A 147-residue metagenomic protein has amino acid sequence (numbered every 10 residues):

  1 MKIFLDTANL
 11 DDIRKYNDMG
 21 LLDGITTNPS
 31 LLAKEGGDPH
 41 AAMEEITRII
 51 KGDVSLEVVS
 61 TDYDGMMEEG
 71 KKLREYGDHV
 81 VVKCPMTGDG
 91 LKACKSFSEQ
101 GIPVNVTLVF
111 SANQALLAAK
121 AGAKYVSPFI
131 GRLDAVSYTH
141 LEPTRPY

Functional and structural regions predicted by a protein language model:
M1-A8: N- or domain-start disorder-to-order transition segments that initiate the globular core
N9-I13, M19, L32-A33, G37-D89: Active-site beta->alpha loop and helix N-cap motifs at the rims of alpha/beta catalytic domains
Y16, E69, N113-L117: Catalytic cores of alpha/beta
L21-G24, Y76-H79, S96-V104, K120-V126: Glycine-enriched alpha-helix->loop->beta-strand junction motifs that scaffold or abut catalytic
N28, V82, A118: Conserved, mostly hydrophobic/aromatic
F110-Y138: Histidine/lysine/aspartate-rich catalytic loop segments that bind and position anionic ligands
T139-T144: Conserved small/polar residues in nucleotide/adenosyl-binding loops
